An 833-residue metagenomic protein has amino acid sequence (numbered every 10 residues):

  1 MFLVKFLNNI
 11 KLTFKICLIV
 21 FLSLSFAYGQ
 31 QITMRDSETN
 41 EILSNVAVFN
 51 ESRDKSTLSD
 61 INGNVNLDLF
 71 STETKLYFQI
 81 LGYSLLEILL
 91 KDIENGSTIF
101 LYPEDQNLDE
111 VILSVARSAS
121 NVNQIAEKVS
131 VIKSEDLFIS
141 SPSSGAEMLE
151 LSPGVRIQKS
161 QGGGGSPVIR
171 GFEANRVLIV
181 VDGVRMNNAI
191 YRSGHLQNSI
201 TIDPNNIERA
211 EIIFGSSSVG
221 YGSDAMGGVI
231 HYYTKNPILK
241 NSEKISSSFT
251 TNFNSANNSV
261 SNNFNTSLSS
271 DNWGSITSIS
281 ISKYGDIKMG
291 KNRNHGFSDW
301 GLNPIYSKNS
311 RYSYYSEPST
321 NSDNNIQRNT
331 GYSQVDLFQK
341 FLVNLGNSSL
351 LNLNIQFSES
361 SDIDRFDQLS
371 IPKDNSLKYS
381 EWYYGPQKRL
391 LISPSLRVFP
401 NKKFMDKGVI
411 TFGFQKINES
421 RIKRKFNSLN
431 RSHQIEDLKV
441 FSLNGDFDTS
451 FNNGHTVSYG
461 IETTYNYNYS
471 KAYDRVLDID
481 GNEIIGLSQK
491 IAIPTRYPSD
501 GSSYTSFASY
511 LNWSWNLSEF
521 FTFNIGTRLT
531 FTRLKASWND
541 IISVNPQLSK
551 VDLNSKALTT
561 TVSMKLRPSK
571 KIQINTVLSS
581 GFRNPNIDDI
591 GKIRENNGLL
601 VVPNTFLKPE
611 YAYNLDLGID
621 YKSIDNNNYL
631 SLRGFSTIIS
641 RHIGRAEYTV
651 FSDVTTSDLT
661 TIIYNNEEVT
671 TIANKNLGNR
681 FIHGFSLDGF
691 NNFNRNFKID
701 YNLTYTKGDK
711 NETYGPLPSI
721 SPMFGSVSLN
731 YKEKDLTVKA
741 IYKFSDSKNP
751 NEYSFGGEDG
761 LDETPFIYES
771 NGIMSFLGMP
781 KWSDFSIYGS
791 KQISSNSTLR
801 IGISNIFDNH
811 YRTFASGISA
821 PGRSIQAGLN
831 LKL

Functional and structural regions predicted by a protein language model:
R35, A47-E51, I80-Y83, E94-F138 (+1 more regions): Short, acidic, small-residue-rich periplasmic hinge/interaction motif at the N-terminus of Gram-negative outer-membrane
E94-F100, G145-M148, G165-V168, I179-V180 (+4 more regions): N-terminal periplasmic accessory domains that precede and gate Gram-negative outer-membrane beta-barrel machines
M186-S216: Short acidic/polar hinge/loop motifs at secondary-structure boundaries that mediate gating or recognition
N257-K283, N294-D362, K388-L390, N452 (+2 more regions): Transmembrane beta-barrel wall of Gram-negative outer-membrane proteins
L342-S358, P386-I541, A557, T561-S569 (+4 more regions): Face-selective signature of the C-terminal outer-membrane beta-barrel domain
S361, K416-S420, F531-I542, D552 (+5 more regions): Surface-exposed extracellular loop regions of Gram-negative outer-membrane beta-barrel proteins, predominantly
Y379-S395, N401, P498-Y504, S549-T559 (+6 more regions): Outer-membrane beta-barrel signature, preferentially recognizing the C-terminal barrel domain of Gram-negative
E519, F531-T532, F635-I639, F651 (+3 more regions): Gram-negative outer-membrane beta-barrel transporters
